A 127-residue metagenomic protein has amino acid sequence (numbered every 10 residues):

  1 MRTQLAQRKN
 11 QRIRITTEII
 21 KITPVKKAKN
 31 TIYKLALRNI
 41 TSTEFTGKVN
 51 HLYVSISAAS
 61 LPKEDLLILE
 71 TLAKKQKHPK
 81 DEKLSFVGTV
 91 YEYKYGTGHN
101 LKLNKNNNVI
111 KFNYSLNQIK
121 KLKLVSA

Functional and structural regions predicted by a protein language model:
R2-K9, I13, I20, T71-K75 (+2 more regions): Cysteine-centric segments in proteins
L5-T43: Structural detector for short beta-strands of small beta-barrel domains
I15-I19, K83-Y91: OB-fold and OB-like beta-barrel modules that bind single-stranded nucleic acids
K27, G47, G96-G98: Short acidic, gly/pro-rich beta-turn/loop elements at beta-sheet edges and active-site/ligand-binding grooves
R38-S42, T89-A127: OB-fold/S1-family single-stranded nucleic acid-binding modules
T41-H78: Beta-strand/loop nucleic-acid-binding surfaces
F45-T46, H51, K83, K123-A127: Polybasic, proline/glycine-rich intrinsically disordered low-complexity segments
T46, H78-V87, L101, N108: Conserved binding-pocket/active-site segment within a compact domain
